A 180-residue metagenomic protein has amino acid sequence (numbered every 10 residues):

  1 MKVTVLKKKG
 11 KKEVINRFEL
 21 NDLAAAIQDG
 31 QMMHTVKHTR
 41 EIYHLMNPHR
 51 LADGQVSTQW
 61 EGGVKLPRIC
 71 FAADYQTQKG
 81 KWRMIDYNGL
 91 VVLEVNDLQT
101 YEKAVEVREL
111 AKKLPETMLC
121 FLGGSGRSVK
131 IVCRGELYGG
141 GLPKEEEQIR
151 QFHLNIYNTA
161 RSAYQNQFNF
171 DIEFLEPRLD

Functional and structural regions predicted by a protein language model:
M1-G89: DNA replication initiation on ssDNA origins
V3-K11, G80-E102, E136-D180: DNA replication initiation modules
M46, R50, Q55, A111-P115 (+1 more regions): Hydrophobic, Leu/Ile/Phe/Ala-enriched alpha-helical segments that form helix-helix packing faces
N47-H49, Y75, R134-L142: Short regulatory "switch" loops immediately downstream of catalytic or recognition motifs within protein catalytic
L90, L114, S128: Beta-strand-rich binding-surface signature of beta-sandwich/beta-barrel folds used to engage anionic ligands
L98-E116: Short amphipathic alpha-helix segments
T117-F121: An amphipathic, hydrophobic-aromatic interaction surface with interspersed Lys/Arg that forms lipid/phosphate-bearing
G123-Y138: Short, conserved phosphate-binding/catalytic loop or strand-edge motifs used in phosphoryl-/nucleotidyl-transfer
